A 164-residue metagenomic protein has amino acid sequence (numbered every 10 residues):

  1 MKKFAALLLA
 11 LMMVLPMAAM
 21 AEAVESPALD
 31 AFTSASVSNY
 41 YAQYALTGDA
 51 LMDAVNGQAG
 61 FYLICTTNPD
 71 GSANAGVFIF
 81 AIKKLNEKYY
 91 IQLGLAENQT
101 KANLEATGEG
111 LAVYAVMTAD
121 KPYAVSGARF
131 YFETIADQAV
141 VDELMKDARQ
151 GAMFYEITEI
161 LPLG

Functional and structural regions predicted by a protein language model:
M1-L8: Bacterial N-terminal signal peptides that target proteins for export
A6, L15-P27: Sec-dependent signal peptide cleavage junction
L11-M12: Repetitive helical segments and hydrophobic/amphipathic motifs
V24-G164: Binding-site signature for planar aromatic cofactors or substrates
